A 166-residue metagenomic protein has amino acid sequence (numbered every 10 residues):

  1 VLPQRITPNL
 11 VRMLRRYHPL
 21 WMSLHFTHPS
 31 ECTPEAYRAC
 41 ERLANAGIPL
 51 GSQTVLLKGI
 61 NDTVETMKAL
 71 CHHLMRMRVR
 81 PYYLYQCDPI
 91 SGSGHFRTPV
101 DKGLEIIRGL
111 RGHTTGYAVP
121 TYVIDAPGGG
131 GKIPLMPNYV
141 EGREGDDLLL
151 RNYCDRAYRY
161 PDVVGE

Functional and structural regions predicted by a protein language model:
V1-T114: Conserved AdoMet/S-adenosylmethionine-binding subsite of the radical SAM
M75-E166: Auxiliary Fe-S-binding modules of radical SAM enzymes
